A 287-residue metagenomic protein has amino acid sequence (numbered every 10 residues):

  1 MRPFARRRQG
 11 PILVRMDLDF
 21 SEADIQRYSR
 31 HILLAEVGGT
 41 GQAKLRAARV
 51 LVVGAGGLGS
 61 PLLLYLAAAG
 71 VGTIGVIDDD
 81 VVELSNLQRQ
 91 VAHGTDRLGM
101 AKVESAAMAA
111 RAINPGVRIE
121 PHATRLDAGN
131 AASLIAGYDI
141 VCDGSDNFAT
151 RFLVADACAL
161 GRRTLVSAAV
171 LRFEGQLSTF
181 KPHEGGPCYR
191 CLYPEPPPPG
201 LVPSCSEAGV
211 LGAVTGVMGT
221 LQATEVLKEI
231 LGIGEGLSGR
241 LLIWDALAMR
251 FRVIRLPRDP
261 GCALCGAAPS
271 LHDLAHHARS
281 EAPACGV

Functional and structural regions predicted by a protein language model:
G10-V287: Adenine nucleotide-associated cytosolic modules
